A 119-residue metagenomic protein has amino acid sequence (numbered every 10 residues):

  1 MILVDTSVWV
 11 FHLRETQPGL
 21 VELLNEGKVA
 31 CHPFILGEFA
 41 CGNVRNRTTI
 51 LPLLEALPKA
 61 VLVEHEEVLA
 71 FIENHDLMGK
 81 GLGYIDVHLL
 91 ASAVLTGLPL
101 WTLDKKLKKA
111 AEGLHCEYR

Functional and structural regions predicted by a protein language model:
M1-F34, A40-P52, E117: Short, well-structured N-terminal submotif of metal-dependent ribonuclease cores
H12, P18, K59-R119: Active-site neighborhoods of divalent-metal-dependent phosphate/nucleic-acid chemistry enzymes
P33, G37, V87-L90: Non-catalytic, well-ordered alpha-helical scaffold segments
A56: Conserved nucleotide-sugar phosphate-binding/catalytic loop shared by glycosyltransferases and other
